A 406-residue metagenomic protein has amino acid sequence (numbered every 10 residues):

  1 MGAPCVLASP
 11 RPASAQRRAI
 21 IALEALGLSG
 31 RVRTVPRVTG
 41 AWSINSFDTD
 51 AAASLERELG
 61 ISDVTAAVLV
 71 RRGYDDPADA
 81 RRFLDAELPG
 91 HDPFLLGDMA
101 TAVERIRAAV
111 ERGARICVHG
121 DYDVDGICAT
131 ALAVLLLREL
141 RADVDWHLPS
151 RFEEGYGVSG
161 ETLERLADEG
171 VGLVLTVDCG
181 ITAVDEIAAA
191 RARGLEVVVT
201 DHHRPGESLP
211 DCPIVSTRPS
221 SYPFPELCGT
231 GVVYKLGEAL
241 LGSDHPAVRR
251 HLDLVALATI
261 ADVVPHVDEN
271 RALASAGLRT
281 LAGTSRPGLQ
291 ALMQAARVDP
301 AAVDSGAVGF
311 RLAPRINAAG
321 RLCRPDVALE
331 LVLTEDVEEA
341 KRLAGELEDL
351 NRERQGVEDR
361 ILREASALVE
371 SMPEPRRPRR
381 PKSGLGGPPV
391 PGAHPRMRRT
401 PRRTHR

Functional and structural regions predicted by a protein language model:
A19-S54: Generic start-of-chain signal for non-secretory N-termini
T39, N45-G172, R193, G242-R406: Hydrophobic helix-and-loop "lid/oligomerization" segment in the mid-to-C-terminal part of catalytic domains
L132, S208-A261: Short alpha-helices
L132-R138, H147-E226: Hydrophobic, small-residue-rich alpha-helical packing segments that form membrane-like cores
V184, L209, E226-T230, Y234 (+3 more regions): Amphipathic alpha-helical transducer elements in NTP-driven molecular machines
